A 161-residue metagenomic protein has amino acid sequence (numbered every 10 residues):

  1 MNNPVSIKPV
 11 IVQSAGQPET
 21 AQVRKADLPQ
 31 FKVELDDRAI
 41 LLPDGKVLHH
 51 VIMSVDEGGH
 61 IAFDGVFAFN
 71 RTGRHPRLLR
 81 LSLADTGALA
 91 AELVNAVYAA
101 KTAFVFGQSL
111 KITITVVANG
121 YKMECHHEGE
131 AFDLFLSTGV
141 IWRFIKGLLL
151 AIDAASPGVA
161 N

Functional and structural regions predicted by a protein language model:
N2-N161: Positively charged, low-complexity terminal tracts and the immediately adjacent first secondary-structure elements
